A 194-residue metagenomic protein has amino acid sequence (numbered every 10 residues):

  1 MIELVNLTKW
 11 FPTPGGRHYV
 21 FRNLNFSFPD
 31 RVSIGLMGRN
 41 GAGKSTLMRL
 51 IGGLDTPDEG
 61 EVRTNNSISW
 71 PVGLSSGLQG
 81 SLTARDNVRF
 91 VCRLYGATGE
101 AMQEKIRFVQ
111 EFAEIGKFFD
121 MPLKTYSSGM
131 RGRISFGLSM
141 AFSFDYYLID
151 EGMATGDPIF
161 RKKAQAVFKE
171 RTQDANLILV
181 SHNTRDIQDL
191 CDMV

Functional and structural regions predicted by a protein language model:
M1-L4, K9-D30, G35, D58: A short, flexible loop at the N-terminus of ABC-type nucleotide-binding domains that lies
W10-G15, S67, V72-A166: ABC-family P-loop ATPase nucleotide-binding domains
D30-G35, R39-R93: ABC ATPase nucleotide-binding domain signature region
G73, H182-N183: Conserved H-loop
K163-R171, D186: Conserved helical "switch/dimer-interface" subregion of ABC/ABC-like ATPase nucleotide-binding domains
E170-L179: Conserved catalytic loops of ABC-family nucleotide-binding domains
N183-L190: Conserved H-loop
M193: Short, glycine/charged-rich "phosphate-handling" switch motifs in NTP-dependent and phosphotransfer domains
